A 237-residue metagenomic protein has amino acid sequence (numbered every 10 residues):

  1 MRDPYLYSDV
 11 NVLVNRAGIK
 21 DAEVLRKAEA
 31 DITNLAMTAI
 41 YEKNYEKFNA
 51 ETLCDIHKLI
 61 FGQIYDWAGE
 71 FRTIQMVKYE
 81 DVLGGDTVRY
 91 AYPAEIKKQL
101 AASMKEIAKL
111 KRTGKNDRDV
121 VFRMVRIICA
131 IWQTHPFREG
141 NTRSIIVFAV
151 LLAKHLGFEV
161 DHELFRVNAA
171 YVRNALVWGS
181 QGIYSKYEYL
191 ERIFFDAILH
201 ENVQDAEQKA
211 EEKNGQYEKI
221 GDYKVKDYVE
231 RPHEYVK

Functional and structural regions predicted by a protein language model:
M1-K237: FIC/Doc superfamily catalytic core
